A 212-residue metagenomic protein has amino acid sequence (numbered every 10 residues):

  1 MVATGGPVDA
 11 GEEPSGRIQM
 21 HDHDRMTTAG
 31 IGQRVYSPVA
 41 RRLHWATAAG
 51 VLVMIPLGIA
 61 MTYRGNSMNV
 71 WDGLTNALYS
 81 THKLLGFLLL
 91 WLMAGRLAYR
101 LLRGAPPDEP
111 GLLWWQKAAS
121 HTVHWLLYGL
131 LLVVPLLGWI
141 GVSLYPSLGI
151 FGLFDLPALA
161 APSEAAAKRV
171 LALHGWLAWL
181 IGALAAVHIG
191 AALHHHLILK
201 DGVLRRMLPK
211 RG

Functional and structural regions predicted by a protein language model:
A3, G11-G212: Membrane-embedded alpha-helical bundles that constitute the cytochrome b-like, heme-associated redox core of multi-pass
